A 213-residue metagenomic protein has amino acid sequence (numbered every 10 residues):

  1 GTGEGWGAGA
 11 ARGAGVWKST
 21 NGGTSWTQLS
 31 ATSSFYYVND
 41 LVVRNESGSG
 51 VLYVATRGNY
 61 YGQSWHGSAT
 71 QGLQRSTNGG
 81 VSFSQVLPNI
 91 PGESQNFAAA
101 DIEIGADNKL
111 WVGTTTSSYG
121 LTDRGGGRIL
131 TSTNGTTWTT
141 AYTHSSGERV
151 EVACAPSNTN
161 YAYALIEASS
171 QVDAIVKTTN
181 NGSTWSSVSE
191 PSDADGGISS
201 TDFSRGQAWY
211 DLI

Functional and structural regions predicted by a protein language model:
G1-I213: Extracellular glycan-interacting surfaces
